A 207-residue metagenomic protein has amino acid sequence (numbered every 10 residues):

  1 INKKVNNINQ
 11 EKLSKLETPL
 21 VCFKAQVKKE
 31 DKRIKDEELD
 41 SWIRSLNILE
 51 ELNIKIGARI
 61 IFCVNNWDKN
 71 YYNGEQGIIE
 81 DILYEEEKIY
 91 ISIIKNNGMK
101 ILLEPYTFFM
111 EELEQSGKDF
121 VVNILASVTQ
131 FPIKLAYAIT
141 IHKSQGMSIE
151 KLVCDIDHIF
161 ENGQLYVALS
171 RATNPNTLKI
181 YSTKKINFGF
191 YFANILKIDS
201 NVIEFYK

Functional and structural regions predicted by a protein language model:
I1-K207: RecA-like helicase/translocase P-loop NTPase motor core
